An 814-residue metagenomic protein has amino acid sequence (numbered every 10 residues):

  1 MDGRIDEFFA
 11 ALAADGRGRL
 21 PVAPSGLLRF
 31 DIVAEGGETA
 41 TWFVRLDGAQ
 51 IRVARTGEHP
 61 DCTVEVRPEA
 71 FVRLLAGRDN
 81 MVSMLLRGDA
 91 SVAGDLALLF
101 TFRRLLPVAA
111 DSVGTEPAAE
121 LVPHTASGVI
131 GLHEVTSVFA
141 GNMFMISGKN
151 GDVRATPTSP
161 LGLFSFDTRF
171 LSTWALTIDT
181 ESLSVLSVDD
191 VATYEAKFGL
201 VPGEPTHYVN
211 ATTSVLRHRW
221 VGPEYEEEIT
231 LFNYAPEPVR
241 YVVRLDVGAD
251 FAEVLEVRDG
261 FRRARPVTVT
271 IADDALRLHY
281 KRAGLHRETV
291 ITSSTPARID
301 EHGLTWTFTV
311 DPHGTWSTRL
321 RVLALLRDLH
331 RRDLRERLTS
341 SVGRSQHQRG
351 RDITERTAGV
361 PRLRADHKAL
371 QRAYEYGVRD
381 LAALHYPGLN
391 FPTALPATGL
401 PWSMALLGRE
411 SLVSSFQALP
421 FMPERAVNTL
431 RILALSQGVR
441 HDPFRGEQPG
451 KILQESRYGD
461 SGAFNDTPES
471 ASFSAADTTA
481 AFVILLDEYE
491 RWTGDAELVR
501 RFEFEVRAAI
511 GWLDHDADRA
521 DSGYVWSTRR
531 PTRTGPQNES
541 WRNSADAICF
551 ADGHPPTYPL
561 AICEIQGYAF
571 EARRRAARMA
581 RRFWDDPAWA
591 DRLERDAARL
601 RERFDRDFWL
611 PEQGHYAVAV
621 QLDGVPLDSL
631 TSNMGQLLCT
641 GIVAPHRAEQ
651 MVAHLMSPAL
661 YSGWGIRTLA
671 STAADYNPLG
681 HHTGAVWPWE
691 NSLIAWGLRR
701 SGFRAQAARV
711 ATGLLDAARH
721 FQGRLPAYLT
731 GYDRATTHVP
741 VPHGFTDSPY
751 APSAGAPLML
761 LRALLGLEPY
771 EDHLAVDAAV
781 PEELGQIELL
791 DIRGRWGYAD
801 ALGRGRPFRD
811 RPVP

Functional and structural regions predicted by a protein language model:
M1-P117: Feature captures hydrophobic
P117-P123, G128, E224-E226, N233-A405 (+8 more regions): Acidic/polar, glycine-enriched structural segments that form the non-catalytic walls/loops of the carbohydrate-binding
A118-A211, V221-E224, P236-P238, A249-E256 (+6 more regions): An extended acidic
E195-K197, P202-E204, L323, P361-L406 (+7 more regions): Extended glycan-interaction surfaces of carbohydrate-active proteins
R240, M579, F583-D607, P611 (+3 more regions): Beta-rich accessory regions
D333-R349, A369-Y376, M422-S436, A496-D514 (+5 more regions): Extended, well-ordered alpha-helical scaffold segments
M404-G535, C563-Q566, F570, L627 (+3 more regions): Aromatic-rich carbohydrate-recognition surfaces in CAZymes
T746-L784: Catalytic cores of secreted or luminal carbohydrate-active enzymes
